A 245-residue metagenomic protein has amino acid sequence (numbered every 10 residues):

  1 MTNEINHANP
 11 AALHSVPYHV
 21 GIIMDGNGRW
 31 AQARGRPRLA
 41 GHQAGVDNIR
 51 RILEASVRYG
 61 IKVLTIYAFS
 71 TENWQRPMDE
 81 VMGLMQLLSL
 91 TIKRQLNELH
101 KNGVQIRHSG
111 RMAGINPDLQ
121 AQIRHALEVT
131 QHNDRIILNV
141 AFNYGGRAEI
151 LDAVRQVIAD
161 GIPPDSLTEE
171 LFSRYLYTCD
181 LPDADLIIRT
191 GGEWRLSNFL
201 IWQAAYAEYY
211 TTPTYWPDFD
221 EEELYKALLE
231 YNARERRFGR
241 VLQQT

Functional and structural regions predicted by a protein language model:
M1-T245: Flexible, compositionally biased loop and terminal segments
